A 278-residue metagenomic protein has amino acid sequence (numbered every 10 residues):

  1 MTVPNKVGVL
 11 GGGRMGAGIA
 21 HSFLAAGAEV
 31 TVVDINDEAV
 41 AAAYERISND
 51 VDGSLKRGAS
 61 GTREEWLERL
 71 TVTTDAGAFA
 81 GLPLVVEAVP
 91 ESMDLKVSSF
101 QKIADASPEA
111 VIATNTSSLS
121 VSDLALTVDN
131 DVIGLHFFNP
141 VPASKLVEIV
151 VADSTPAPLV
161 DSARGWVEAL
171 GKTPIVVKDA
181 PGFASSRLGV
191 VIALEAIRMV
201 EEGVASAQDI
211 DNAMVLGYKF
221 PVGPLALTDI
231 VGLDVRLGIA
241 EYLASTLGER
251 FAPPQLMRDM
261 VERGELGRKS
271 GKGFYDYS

Functional and structural regions predicted by a protein language model:
M1-D50, R57: NAD(P)+-binding Rossmann beta1-loop-alpha1 motif at the extreme N-terminus of oxidoreductases
T2-V3, A26-A28, P158, E168-D179 (+2 more regions): NAD(P)-dependent Rossmann-like dehydrogenase/reductase catalytic/cofactor-binding core
G8-R14, S22-A28, D50, L126-T127 (+5 more regions): ATP-dependent carboxylate/acyl-activation modules
T31, S186-A193: Structural/interface elements that position substrates and couple domains in central-metabolism enzymes
I35, A39, G53-V111: Rossmann-like NAD(P)-binding element
V86-E87, T114-N115, V191: Redox-cofactor binding/interface segments in oxidoreductases and associated redox assembly factors
V111-K178, S186: Rossmann-fold dinucleotide-binding core
